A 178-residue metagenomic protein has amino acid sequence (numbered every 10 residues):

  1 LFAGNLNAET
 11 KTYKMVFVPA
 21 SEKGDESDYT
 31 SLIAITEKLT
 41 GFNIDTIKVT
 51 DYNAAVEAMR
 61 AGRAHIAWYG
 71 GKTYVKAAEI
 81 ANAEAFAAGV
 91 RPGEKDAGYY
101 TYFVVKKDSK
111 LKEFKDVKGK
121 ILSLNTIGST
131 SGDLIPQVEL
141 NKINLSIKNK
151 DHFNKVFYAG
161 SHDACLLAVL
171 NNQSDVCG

Functional and structural regions predicted by a protein language model:
F2-E9: Sec/Tat signal peptide C-region and signal peptidase I cleavage site
T10-K11, M15-E37, V49, K72 (+2 more regions): Bilobed "Venus flytrap"/periplasmic-binding protein-like clamshell domains and structurally analogous long
T30-G70: N-terminal, post-signal-peptide region of Sec/Tat-exported proteins
T46-K48, I66-W68, A87, S123 (+1 more regions): Structural recognition of the beta-strand scaffold that forms the well-ordered cores of secreted hydrolase catalytic
N53-A67, I80-A81, K115, S161-G178: Short helices/loops that flank or line small-molecule/ion binding pockets
G71-A77: Acidic/His-rich segments in extracytoplasmic proteins that coordinate ligands and/or metal ions
A77-V90: Ligand-binding "clamshell"
